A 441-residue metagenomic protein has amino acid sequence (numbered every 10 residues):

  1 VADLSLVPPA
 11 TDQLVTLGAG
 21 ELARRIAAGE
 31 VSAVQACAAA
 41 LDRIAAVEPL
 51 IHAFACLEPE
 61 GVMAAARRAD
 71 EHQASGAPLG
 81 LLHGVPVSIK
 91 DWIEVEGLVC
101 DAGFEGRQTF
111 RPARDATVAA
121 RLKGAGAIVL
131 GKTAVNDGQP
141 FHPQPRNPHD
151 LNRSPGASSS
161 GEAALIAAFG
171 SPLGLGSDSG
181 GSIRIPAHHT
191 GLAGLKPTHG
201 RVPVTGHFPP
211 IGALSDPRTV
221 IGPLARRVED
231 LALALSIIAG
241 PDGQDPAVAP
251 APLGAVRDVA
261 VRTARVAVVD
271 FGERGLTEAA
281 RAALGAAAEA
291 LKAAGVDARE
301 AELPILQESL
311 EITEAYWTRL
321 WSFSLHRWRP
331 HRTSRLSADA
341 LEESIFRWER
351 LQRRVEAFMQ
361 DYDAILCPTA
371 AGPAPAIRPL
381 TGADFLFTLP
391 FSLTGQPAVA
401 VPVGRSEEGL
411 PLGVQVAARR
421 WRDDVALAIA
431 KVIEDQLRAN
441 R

Functional and structural regions predicted by a protein language model:
V1-A77, I237-F385, L393, W421 (+1 more regions): Amidase signature
A2-G180, G285, E289, A294-G295: Gly/Ser-rich catalytic/binding loops embedded in alpha/beta enzyme cores
A46, A167-G174, S179-A267, G285-A294 (+2 more regions): Structural helix-boundary/capping segments
A77, F110-R111, N152-G156, R184-I185 (+4 more regions): Short Gly/Pro-enriched turn/cap motifs at secondary-structure boundaries
L98-V99, Q139-F141, I185, E278 (+3 more regions): Short glycine-/acidic-enriched loop or helix-start segments at secondary-structure transitions that form or flank
V99, P390-S392: Conserved short alpha-helical elements in the N-terminal third of ANL/AMP-binding
Q144-P148, H188-G191, E308, I312-T318 (+2 more regions): Short low-complexity, flexible loop/linker segments enriched in glycine and/or proline with clustered acidic
